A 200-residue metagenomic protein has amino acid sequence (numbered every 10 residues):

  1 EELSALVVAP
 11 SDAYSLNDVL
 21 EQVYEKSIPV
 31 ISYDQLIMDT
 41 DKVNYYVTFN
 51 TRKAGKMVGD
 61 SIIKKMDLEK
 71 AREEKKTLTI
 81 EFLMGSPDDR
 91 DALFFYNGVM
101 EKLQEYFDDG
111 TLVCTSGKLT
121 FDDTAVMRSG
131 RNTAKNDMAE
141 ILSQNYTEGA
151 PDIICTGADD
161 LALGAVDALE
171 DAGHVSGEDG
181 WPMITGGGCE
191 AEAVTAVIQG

Functional and structural regions predicted by a protein language model:
E1-G200: A residue-level marker of the well-folded mature domains of exported/periplasmic proteins
